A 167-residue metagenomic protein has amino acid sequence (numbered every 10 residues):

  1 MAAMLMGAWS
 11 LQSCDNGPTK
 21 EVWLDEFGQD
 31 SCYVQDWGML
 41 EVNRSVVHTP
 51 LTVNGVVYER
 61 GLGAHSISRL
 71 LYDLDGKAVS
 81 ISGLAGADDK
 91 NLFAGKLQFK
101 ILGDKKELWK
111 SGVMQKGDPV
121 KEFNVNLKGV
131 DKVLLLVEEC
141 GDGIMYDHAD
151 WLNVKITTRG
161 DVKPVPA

Functional and structural regions predicted by a protein language model:
M1-W9: Bacterial N-terminal signal peptides
C14-A167: Gly-Asp-aromatic-enriched flexible segments
